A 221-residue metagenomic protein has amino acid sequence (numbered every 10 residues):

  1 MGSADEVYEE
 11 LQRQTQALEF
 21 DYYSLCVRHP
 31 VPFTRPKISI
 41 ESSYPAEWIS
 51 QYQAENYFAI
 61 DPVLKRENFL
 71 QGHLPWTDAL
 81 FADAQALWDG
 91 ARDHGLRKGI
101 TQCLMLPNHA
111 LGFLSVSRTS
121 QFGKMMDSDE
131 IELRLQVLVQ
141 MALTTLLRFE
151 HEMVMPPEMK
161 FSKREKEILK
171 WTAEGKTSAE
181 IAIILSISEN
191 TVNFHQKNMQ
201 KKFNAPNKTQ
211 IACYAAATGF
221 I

Functional and structural regions predicted by a protein language model:
M1-A4, R118-S162: Juxtadomain coupling helices with adjacent low-complexity linkers
V27-S50: GAF sensory/regulatory domain recognition with acknowledged cross-activation on helical regulatory dimers
S42-R92: Regulatory sensory and allosteric helical modules in signal-transduction proteins and certain transcription factors
L80, L87-H109: Helix-to-coil/beta transition segments that act as allosteric "coupling" elements at the rims of sensory or catalytic
M105-T119: Sensory-domain boundary capping and coupling elements
R164-I168: The N-cap/first-turn positions of alpha helices within or immediately adjacent to helix-turn-helix DNA-binding domains
T177-Q210: Recognition helix of helix-turn-helix DNA-binding domains
K208-G219: Short, basic, alpha-helical segments at the C-terminal edge of helix-turn-helix-like DNA-binding modules
